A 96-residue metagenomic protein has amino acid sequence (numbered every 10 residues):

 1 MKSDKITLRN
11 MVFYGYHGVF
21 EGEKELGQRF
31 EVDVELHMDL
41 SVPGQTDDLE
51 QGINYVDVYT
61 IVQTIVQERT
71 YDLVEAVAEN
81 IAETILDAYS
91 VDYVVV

Functional and structural regions predicted by a protein language model:
M1-V96: N-terminal, polar/charged subdomain of small-to-medium soluble alpha/beta proteins
